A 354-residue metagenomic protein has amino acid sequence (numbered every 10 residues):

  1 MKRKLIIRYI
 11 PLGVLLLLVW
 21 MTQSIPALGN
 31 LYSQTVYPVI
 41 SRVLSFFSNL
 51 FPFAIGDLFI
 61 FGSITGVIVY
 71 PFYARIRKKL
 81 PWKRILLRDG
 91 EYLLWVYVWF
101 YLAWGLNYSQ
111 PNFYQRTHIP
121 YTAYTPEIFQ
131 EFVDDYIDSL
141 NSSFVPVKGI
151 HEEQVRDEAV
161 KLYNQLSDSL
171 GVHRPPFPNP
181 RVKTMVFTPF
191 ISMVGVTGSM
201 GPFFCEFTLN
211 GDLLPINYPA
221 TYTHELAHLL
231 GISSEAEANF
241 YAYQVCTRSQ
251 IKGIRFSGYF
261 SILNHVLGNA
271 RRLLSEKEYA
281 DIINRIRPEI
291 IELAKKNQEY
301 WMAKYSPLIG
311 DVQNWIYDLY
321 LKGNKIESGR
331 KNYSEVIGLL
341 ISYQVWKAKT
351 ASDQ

Functional and structural regions predicted by a protein language model:
M1-I10: N-terminal membrane topogenic signal
G13-Y73: Membrane-embedded alpha-helical segments of integral membrane proteins
G29-Q34, G105-I128: Alpha-helical transmembrane signal-anchor/signal-peptide segments
P52, Y218-Q244: Active-site recognition of the HExxH zinc-binding catalytic motif
V67-F72, K79-Q115: Transmembrane alpha-helices and immediately adjacent membrane-cytoplasm interface residues in multi-pass integral
E127-I137, S233-E278: Post-HExxH zinc-binding segment in Zn-dependent metallohydrolases
V145-F207, G211, P215: Auxiliary, metal-adjacent structural segments of Zn-dependent hydrolase domains
I290-Q354: Pan-zinc metallopeptidase signature
